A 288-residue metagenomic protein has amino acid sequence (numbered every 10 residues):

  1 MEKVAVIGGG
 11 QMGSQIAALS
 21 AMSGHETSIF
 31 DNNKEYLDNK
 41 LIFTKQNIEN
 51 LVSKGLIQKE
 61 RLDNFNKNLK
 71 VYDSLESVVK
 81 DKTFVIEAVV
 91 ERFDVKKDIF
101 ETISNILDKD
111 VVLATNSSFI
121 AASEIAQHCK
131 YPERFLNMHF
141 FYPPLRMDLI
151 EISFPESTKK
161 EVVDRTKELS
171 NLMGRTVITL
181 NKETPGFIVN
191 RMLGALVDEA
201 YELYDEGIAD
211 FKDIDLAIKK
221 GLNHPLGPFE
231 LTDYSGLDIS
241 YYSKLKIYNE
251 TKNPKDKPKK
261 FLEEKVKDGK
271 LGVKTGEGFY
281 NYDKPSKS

Functional and structural regions predicted by a protein language model:
M1-N50, K54: NAD(P)+-binding Rossmann beta1-loop-alpha1 motif at the extreme N-terminus of oxidoreductases
E2, S23-S28, E161-D164, N171-L180 (+2 more regions): NAD(P)-dependent Rossmann-like dehydrogenase/reductase catalytic/cofactor-binding core
I7, Q15, Y72, A88 (+3 more regions): Structural motif
G13-Q15, K96, F119-A122: Short glycine/serine/threonine-rich phosphate/pyrophosphate-binding segments that cradle anionic phosphate groups
Y36, N50-K59, D63-V112: Rossmann-like NAD(P)-binding element
V112-N181, N190: Rossmann-fold dinucleotide-binding core
K182-R191, E230: A short glycine-threonine-serine/GTX helix/turn-capping micro-motif
